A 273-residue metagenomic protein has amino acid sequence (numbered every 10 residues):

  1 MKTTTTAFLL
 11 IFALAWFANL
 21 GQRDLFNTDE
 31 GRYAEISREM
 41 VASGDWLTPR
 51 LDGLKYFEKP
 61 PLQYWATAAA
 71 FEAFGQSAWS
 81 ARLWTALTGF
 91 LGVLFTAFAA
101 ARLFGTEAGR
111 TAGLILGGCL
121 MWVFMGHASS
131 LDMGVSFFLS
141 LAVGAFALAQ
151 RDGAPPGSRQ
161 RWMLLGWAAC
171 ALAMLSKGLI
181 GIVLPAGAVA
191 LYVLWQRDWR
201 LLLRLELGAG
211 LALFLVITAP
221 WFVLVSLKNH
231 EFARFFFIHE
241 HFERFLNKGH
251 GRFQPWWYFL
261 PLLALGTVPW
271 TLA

Functional and structural regions predicted by a protein language model:
M1-A273: Membrane-integral, polyisoprenol-dependent glycosyltransferases of the GT-C/oligosaccharyltransferase superfamily
